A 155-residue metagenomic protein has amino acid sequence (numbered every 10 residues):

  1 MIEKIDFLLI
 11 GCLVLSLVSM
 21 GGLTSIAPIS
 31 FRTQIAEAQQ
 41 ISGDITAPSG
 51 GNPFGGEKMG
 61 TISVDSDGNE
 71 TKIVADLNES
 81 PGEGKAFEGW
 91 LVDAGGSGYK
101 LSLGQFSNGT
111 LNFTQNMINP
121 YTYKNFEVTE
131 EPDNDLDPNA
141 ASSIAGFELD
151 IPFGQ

Functional and structural regions predicted by a protein language model:
I2-C12, S19-Q155: N-terminal targeting/export leaders
